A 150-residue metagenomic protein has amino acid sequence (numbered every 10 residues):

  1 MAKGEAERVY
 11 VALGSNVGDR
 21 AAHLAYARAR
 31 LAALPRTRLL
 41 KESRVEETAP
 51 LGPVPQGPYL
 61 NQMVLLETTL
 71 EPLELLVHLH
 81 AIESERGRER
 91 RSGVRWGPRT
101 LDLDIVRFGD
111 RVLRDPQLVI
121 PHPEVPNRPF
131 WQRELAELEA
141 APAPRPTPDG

Functional and structural regions predicted by a protein language model:
A2-T37, E42-A49: N-terminal beta1-alpha1 ligand-phosphate binding loop
L13-S15, T68, A136: Short, structured patches in soluble enzyme cores that scaffold and shape functional sites
S43, L51-Y59, L70-G150: Flexible, gly/pro- and Lys/Arg-enriched active-site loops
V64: Short basic (Lys/Arg) and small-residue
